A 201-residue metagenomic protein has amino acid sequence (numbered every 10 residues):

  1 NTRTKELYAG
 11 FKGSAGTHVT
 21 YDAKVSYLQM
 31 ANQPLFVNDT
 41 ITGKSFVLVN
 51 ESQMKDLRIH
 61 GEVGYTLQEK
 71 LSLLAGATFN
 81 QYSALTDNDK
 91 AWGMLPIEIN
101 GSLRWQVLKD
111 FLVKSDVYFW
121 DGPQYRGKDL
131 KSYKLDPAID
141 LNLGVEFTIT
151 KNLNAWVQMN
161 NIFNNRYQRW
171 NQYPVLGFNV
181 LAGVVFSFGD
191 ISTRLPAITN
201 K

Functional and structural regions predicted by a protein language model:
N1, D39-T40: Short, flexible helix-coil linker/hinge segments at the edges of structured domains or between repeats
N1-D22, Y27-M30, V47-R58, T66 (+4 more regions): Outer-membrane beta-barrel signature, preferentially recognizing the C-terminal barrel domain of Gram-negative
Y8, L74, L181: Short glycine/serine/threonine-biased micro-segments
S14-G16, Q68, L108, T150: Short strand-coil-strand connectors
T17, Q29-V37, E69, Q81-D89 (+3 more regions): Gram-negative outer-membrane beta-barrel proteins
Y27-A31, T42-G43, V49-G122: Gram-negative outer-membrane beta-barrel transporters
A91-K201: Conserved C-terminal beta-signal and adjacent last beta-strands/turns of outer-membrane beta-barrel proteins
